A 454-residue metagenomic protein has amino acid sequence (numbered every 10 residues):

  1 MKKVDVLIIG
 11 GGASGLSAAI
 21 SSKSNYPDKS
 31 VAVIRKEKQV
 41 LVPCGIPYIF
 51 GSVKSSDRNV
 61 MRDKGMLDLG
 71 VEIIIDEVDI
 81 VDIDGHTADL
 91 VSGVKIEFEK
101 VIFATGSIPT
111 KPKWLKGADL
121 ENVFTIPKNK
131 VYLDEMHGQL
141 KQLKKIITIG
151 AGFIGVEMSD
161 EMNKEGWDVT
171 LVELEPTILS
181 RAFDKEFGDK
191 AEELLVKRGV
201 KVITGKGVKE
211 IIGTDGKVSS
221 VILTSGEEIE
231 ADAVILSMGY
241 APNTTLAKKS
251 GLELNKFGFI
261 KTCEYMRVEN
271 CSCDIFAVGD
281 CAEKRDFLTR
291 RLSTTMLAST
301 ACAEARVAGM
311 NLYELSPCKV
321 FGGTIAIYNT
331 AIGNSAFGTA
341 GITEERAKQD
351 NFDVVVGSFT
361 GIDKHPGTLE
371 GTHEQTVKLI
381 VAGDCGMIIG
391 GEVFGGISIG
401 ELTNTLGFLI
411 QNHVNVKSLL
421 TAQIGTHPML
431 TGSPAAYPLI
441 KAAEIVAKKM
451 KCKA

Functional and structural regions predicted by a protein language model:
K2-E72, F153, E161-K185: Beta1-alpha1 glycine-rich phosphate/pyrophosphate-binding loop at the start of Rossmann-like nucleotide-binding domains
I9, E97-S107, I229-G239, A305 (+1 more regions): Short hydrophobic core segments
I9-S14, K23-D28, K36-E37, M238 (+2 more regions): Flexible, glycine-rich terminal cap/loop adjacent to redox cofactors in electron-transfer oxidoreductases
D28, L69-L90, I96, E165-T262: A Rossmann-like FAD-binding core segment of flavoenzymes
G45-F50, K54, F153-E210, T295-T300 (+2 more regions): Rossmann-like dinucleotide-binding cores of NAD(P)H-dependent redox enzymes
D84, V94-Q139, M429-S433: Glycine/serine-rich phosphate-binding loop and adjoining beta1-alpha1 elements at the start of nucleotide-handling
D119-L143, D215-K217, E228-V307, L409-N412: FAD-site-proximal beta/loop scaffold in flavoenzymes
V278-I342, L430-M450: A conserved FAD-binding loop/helix module that cradles the flavin
